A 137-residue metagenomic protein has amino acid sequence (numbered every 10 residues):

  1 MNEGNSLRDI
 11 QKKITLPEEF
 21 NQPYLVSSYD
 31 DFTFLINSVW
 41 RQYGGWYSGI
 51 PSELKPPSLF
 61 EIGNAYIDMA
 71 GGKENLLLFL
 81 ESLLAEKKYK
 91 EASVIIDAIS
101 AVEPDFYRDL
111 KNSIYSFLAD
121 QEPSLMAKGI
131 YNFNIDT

Functional and structural regions predicted by a protein language model:
M1-T137: Accessory terminal helices/loops
